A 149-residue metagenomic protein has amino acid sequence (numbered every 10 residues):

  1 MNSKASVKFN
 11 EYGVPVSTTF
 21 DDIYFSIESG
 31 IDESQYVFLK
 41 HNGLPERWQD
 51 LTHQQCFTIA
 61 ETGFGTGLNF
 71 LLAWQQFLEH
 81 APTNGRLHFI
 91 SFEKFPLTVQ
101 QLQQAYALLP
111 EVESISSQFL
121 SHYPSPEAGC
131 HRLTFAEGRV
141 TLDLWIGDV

Functional and structural regions predicted by a protein language model:
M1-A60, W74-S114, G138: Rossmann-like AdoMet
G63: Conserved glycine-centered beta->alpha loop in an early N-terminal alpha/beta scaffold
T66-L71, Q75: Glycine-rich SAM-binding Motif I of class I
Q101-V149: S-adenosyl-L-methionine
